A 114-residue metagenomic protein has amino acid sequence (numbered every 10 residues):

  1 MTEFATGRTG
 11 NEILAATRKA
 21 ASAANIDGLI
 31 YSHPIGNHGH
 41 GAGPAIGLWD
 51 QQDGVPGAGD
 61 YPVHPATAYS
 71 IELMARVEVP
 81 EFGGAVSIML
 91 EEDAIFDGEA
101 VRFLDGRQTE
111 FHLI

Functional and structural regions predicted by a protein language model:
M1-I114: Active-site neighborhoods and metal-handling regions in enzymes and metal-associated proteins
